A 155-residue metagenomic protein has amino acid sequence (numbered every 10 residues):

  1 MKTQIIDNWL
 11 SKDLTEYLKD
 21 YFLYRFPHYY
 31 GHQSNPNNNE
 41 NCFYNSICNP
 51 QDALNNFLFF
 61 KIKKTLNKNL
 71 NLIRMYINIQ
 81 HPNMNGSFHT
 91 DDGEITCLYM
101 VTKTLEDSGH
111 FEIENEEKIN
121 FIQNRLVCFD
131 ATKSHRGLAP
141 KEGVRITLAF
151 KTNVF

Functional and structural regions predicted by a protein language model:
M1-I73: Non-heme Fe(II)/2-oxoglutarate
S46-F155: Catalytic core of non-heme Fe(II) oxygenases with the double-stranded beta-helix
